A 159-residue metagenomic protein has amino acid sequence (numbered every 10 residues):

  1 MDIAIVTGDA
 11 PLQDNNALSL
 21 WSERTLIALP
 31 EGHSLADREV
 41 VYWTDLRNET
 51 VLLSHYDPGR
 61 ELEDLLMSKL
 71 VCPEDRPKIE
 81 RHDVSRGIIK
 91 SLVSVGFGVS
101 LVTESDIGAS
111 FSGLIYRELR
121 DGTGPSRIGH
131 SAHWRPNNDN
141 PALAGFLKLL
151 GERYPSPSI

Functional and structural regions predicted by a protein language model:
M1-L29, Y42, I89, S94-F97 (+1 more regions): Short beta-strand-centered segments that line the small-molecule binding cleft or hinge of alpha/beta clamshell
T7, D75-S85: Short beta-strand-to-loop elements that line the ligand-binding cleft of bilobed periplasmic-binding protein-like
T7, T50-P73, N140-L147, Y154-P157: Secondary-structure junction motif
G8-D9, E31, T103-D106: Short secondary-structure boundary segments
L18, L26-A28, S34, L52 (+3 more regions): Residues embedded in well-ordered beta-strands
I89, D106-I107: A generic structural signal for short hydrophobic patches within well-formed alpha-helices
F97, I115-I159: A late-sequence structural motif
